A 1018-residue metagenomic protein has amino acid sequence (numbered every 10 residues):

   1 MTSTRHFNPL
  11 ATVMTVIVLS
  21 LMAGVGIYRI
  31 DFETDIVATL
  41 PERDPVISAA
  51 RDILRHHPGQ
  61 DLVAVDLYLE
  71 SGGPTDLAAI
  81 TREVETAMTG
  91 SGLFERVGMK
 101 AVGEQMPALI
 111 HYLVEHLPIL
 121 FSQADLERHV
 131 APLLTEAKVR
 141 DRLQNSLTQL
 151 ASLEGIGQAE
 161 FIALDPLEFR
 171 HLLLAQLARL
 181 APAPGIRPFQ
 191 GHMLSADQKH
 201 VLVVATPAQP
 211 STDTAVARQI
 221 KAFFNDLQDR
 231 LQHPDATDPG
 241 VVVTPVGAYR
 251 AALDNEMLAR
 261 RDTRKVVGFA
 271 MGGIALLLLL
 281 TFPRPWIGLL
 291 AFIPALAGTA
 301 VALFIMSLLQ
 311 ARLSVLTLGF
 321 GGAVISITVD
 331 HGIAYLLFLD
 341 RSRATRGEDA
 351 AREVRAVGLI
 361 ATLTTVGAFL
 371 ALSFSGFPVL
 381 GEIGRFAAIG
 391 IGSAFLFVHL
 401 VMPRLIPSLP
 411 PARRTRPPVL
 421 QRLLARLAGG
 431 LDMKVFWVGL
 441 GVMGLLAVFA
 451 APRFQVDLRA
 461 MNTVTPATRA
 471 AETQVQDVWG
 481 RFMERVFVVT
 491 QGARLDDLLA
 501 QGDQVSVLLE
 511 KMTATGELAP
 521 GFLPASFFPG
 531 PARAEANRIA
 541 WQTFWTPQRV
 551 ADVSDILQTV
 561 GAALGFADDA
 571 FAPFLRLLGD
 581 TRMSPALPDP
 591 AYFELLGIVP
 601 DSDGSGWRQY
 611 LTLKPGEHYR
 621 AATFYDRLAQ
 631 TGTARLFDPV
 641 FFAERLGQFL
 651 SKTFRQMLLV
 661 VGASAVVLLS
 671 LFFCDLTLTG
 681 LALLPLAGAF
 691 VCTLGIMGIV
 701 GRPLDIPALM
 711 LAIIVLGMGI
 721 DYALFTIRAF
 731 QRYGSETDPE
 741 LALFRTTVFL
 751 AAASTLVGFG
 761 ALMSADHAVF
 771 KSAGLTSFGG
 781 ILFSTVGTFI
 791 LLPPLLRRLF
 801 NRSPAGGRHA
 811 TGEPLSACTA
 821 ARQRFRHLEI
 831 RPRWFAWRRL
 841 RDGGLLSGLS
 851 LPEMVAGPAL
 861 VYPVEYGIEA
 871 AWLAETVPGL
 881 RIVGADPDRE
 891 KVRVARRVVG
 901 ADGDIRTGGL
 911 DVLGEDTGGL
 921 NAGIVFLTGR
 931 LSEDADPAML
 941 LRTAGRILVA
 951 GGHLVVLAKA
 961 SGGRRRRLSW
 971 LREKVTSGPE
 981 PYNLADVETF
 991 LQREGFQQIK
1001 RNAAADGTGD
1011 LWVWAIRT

Functional and structural regions predicted by a protein language model:
M1-T34, P403-R404, S408-L458, G812-T819 (+1 more regions): Signature of alpha-helical transmembrane segments and their immediate interfacial
I27-S71, R179-H192, G429-D432, A451-R494 (+1 more regions): Solvent-exposed, non-transmembrane loop/terminal regulatory segments of multi-pass membrane proteins
A79-M193, D197-V201, G516-Y592: Alpha-helical transmembrane helix bundles of large polytopic membrane transport and channel proteins
S152-L280, R284, P573-A665: Extracytoplasmic
T263, F292, R343-S375, S735-A765: Pore- and gate-forming transmembrane helices of large, multi-pass membrane proteins
G288-A334, L678-F725: Hydrophobic transmembrane alpha-helices and their membrane-interface caps in long multi-pass transport proteins
D432-I556: Juxtamembrane segments of multi-pass membrane proteins
A938-A950: A short glycine-rich, Lys/Arg-flanked "PGG" loop and its adjoining helix->strand segment in the class I
